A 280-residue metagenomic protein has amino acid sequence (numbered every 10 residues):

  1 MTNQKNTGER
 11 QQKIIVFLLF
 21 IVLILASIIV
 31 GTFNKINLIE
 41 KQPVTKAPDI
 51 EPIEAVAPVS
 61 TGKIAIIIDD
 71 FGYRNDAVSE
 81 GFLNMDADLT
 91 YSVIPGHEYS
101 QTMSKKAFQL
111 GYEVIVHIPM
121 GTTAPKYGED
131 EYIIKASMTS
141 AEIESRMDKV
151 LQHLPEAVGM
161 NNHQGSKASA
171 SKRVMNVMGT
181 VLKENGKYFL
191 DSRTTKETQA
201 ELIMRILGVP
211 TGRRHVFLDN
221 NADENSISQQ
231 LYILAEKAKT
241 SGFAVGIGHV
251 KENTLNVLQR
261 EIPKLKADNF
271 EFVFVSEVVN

Functional and structural regions predicted by a protein language model:
M1-I14: N-terminal Lys/Arg-rich, disordered targeting/topogenic segments
V16-G31: Hydrophobic membrane-insertion alpha-helices, especially the h-region of bacterial N-terminal signal peptides
I29-P43: Hydrophobic single-pass membrane-insertion segments
E51-G128: Active-site beta->alpha N-cap acidic-glycine motif
K63-A65, D88-S92, E113-I115, A157-N161 (+4 more regions): Structural preference for beta-strand elements that scaffold enzyme active sites
K63-D70, E131-A141, N220-N225: Active-site mouth loops of central-metabolism enzymes
Y99-S100, L110, G128-L154: Catalytic-core regions of hydrolytic enzymes
S140-L231, H249-F270, E277-V278: Catalytic domains of cell-wall/extracellular-matrix polysaccharide-remodeling enzymes, centered on de-N-acetylation
